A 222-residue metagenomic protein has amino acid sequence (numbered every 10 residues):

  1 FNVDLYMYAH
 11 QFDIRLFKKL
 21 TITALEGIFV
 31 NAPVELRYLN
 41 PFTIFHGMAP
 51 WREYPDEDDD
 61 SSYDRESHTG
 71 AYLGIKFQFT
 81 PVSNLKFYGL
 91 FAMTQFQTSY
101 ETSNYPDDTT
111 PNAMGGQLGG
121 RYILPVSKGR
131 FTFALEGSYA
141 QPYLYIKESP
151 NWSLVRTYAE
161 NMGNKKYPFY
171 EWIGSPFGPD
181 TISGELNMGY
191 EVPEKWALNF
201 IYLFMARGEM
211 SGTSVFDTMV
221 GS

Functional and structural regions predicted by a protein language model:
F1-M162, K166, P179-I182, L186 (+2 more regions): Signature for the C-terminal beta-barrel architecture of outer-membrane proteins
Y170-P176: Radical SAM enzyme core and accessory elements
G184, K195-L198: Secondary-structure boundary/capping micro-motif
